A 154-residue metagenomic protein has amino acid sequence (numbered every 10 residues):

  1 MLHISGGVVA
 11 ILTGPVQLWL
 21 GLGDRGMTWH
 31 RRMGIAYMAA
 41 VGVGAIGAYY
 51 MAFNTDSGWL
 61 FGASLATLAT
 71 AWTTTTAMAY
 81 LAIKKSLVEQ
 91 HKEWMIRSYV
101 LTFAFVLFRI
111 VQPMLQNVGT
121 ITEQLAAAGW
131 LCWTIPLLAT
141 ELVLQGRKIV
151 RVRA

Functional and structural regions predicted by a protein language model:
M1-A154: Alpha-helical membrane insertion/targeting regions
